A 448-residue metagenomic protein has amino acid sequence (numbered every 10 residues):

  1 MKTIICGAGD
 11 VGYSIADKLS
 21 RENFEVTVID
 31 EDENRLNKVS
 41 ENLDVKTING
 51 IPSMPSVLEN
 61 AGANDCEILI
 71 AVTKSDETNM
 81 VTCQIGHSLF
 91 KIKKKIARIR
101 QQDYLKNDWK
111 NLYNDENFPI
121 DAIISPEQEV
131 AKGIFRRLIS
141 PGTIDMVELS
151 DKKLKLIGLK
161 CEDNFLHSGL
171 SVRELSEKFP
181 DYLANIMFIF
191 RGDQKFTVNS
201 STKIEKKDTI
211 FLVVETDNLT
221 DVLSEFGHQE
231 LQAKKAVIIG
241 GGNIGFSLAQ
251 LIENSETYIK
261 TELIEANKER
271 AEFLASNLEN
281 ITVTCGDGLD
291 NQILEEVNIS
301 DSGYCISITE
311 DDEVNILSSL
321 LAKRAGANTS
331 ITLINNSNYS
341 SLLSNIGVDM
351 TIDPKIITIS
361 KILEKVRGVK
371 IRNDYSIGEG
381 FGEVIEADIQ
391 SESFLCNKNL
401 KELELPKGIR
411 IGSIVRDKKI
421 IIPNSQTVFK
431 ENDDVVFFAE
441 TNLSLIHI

Functional and structural regions predicted by a protein language model:
M1-I446: Cytosolic regulatory regions of ion transport systems
